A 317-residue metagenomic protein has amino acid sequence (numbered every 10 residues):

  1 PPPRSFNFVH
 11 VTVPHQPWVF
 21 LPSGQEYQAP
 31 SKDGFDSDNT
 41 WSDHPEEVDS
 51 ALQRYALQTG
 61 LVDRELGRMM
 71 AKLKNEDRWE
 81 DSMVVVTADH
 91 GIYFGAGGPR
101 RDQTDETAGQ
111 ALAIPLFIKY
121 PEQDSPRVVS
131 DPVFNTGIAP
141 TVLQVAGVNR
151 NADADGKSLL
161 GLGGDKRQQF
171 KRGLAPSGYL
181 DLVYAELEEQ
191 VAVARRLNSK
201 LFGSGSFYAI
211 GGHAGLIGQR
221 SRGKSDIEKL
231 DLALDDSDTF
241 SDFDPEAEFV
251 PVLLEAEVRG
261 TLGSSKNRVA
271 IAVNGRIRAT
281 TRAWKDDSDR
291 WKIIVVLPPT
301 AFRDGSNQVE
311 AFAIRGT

Functional and structural regions predicted by a protein language model:
P1-T317: Catalytic domains that recognize anionic headgroups
